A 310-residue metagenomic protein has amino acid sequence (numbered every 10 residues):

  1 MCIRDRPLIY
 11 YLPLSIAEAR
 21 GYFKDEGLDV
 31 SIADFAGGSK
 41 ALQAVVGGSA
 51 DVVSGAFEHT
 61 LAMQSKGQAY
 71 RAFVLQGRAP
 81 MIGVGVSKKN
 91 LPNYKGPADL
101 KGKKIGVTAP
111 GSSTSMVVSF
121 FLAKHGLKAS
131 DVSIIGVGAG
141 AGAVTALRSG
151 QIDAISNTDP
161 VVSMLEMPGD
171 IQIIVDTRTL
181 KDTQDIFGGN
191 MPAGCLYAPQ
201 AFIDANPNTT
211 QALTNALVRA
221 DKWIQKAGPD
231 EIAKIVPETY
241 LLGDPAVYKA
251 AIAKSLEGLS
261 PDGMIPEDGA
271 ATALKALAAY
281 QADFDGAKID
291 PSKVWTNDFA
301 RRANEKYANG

Functional and structural regions predicted by a protein language model:
R4-A139, A146-D159, D170, I174-T177: Short, glycine-/small- and polar/acidic-enriched structural segments that line small-molecule recognition paths
A17, F57, M116, L196-Y197 (+2 more regions): A generic alpha-helix surface/boundary motif
D25, G96, T179-G189, E257-P266: Short, solvent-exposed loop/beta-turn-alpha elements that line the ligand-binding surface or hinge of extracytoplasmic
D99-K104, R148, C195, A216-R219 (+1 more regions): Flexible glycine/proline-enriched surface loops and loop-helix/loop-strand junctions
G142-T145, S149-E238: Pocket-lining segment of extracytoplasmic ligand-binding domains
I203-F284: Secondary-structure end/capping motifs
L274-G310: Conserved C-terminal helix/tail region of periplasmic/extracytoplasmic solute-binding proteins
